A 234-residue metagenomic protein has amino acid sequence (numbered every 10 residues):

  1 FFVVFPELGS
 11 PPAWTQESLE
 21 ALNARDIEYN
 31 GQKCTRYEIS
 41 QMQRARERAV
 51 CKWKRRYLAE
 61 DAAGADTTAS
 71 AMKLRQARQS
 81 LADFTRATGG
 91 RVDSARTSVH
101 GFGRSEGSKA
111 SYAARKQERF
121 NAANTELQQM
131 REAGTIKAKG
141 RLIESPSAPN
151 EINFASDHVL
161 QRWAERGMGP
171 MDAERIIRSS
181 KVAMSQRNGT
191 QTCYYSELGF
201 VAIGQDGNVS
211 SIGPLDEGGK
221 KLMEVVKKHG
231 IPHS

Functional and structural regions predicted by a protein language model:
F1-A133: Activation/maturation switch segments at domain boundaries
G107, S111-S234: Ribonuclease/tRNase effector modules and their secretory precursors
